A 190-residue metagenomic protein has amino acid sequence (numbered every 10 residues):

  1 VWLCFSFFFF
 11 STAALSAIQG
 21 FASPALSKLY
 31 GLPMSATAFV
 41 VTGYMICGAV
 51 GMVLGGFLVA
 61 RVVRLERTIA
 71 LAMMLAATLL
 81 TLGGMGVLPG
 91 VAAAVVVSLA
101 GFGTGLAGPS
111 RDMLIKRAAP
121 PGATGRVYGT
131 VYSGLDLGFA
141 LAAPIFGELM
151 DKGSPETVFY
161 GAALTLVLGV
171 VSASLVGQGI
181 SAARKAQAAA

Functional and structural regions predicted by a protein language model:
V1-M45, A49-M52: Extracytoplasmic gate region of multi-pass secondary transporters
G51-R64, M150-D151: Helix-to-loop junctions at the C-terminal end of transmembrane segments in multipass secondary transporters
A60-M74: Cytoplasmic membrane-interface "Motif A"-like loop-to-helix N-cap segments of 12-TM Major Facilitator Superfamily
L75-L88: C-terminal ends and interior cores of transmembrane alpha-helices in multi-pass membrane transporters/permeases
G84, A162-A190: Multi-pass alpha-helical transporter architecture, strongest for 12-TM Major Facilitator/SLC carriers used
L106-A119: Intracellular juxtamembrane helix-capping segments at the cytosolic ends of symmetry-related transmembrane helices
G122-K152: A late C-terminal transmembrane helix in Major Facilitator Superfamily
E148-L166: A membrane-interface helix-boundary motif in multi-pass transporters
